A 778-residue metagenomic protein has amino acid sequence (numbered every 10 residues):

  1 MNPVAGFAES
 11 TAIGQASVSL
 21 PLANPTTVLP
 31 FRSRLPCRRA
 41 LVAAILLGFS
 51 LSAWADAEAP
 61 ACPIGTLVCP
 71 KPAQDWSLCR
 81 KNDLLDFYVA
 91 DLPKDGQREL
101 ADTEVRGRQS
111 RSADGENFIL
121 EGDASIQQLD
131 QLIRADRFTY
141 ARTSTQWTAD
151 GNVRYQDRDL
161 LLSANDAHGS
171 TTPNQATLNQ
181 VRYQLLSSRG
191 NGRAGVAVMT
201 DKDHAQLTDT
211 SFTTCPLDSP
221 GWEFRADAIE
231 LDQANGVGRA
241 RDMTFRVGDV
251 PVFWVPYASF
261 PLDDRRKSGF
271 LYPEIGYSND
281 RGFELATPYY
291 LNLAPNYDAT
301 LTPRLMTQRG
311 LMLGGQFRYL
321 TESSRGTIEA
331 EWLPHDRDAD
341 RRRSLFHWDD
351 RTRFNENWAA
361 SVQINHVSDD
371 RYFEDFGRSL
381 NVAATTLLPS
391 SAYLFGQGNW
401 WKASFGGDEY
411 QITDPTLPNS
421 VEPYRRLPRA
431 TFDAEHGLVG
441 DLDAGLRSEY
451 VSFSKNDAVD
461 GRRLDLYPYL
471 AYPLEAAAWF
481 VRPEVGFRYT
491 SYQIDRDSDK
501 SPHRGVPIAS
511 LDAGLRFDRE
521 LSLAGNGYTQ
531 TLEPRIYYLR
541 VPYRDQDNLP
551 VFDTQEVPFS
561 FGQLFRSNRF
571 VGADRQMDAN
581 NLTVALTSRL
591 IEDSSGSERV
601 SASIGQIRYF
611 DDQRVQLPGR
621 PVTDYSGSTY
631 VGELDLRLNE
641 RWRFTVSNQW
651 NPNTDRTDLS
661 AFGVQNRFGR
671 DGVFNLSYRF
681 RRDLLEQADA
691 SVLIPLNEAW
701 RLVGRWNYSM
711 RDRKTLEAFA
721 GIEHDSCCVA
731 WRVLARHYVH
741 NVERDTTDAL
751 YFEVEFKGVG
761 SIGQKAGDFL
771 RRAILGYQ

Functional and structural regions predicted by a protein language model:
T11-L41: Bacterial N-terminal signal peptides that target proteins for export
R39-S52: Bacterial N-terminal signal peptides
A53-A57, A61: Boundary at the C-terminal end of the N-terminal hydrophobic targeting segment
G65, D75, N82, R106 (+4 more regions): Outer-membrane beta-barrel proteins and related beta-barrel translocases across Gram-negative bacteria
P72-R111, G115-N117, M199, N279-D280: N-terminal domain-start segments of secreted/luminal proteins
F87-G107, E121-R137, D150-D159, A164 (+2 more regions): Interaction modules related to DNA damage response and DNA replication/repair
